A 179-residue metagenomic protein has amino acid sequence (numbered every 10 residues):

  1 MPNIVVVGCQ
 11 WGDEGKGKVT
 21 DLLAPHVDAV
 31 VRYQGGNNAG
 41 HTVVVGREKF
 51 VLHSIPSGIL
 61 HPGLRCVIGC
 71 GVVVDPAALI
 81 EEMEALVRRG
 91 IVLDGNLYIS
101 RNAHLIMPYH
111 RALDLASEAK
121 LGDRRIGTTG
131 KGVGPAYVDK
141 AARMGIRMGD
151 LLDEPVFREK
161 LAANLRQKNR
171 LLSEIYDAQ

Functional and structural regions predicted by a protein language model:
M1-Q179: Non-transmembrane, aqueous-exposed alpha-helical and coiled segments at domain scale
